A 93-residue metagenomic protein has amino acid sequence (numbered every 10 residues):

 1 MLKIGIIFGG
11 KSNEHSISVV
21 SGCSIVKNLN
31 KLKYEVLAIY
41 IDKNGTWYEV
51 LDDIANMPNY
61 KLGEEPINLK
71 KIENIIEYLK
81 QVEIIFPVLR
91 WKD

Functional and structural regions predicted by a protein language model:
M1-D93: ATP-binding N-terminal substructure of ATP-dependent carboxylate-amine bond-forming enzymes
